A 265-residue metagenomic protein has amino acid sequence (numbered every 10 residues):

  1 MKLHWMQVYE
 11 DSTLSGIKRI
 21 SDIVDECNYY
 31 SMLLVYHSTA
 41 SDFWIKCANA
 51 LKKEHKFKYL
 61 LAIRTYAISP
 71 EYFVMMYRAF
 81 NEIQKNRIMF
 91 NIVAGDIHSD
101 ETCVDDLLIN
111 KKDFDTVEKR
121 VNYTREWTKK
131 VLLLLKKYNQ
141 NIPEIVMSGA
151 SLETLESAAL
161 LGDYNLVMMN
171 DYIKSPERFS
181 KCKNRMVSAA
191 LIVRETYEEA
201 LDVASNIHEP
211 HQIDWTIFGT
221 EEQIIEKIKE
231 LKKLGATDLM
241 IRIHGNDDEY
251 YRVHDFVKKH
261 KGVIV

Functional and structural regions predicted by a protein language model:
M1-V265: Active-site-adjacent structural elements that line small-molecule/cofactor binding pockets in enzymes
